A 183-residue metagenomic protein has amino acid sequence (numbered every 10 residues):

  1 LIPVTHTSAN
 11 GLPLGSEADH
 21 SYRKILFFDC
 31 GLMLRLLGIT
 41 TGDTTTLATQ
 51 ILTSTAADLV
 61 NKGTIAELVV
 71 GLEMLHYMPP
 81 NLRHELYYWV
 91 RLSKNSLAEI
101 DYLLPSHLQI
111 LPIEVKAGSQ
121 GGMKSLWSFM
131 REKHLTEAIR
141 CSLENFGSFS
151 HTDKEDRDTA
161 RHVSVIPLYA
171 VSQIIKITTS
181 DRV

Functional and structural regions predicted by a protein language model:
L1-A98, L104: Accessory nucleic acid-recognition modules appended to NTPase machines
L32-M33, G118, N145-F146: Short, solvent-exposed loop/turn segments at secondary-structure junctions
G42, S128-E132, E155-D156: Short, solvent-exposed amphipathic alpha-helical segments in soluble enzyme and RNA/protein-processing domains
V70, M74, I100-S119, A138: Conserved catalytic cores of phosphodiester-cleaving nucleases, focusing on short active-site segments
P79-P80, F129-T136: Arginine/glycine-rich "motif VI" loop of SF2 helicases in the C-terminal RecA-like domain
G118-S128, F149: Active-site-adjacent loop/helix micro-motif of nuclease/hydrolase catalytic cores
R140-S142: Short beta-strand/turn micro-motifs composed of small residues that flank or help shape donor/cofactor-binding pockets
F146-V183: Domain-level recognition of nuclease-like catalytic cores that cleave nucleotide substrates
